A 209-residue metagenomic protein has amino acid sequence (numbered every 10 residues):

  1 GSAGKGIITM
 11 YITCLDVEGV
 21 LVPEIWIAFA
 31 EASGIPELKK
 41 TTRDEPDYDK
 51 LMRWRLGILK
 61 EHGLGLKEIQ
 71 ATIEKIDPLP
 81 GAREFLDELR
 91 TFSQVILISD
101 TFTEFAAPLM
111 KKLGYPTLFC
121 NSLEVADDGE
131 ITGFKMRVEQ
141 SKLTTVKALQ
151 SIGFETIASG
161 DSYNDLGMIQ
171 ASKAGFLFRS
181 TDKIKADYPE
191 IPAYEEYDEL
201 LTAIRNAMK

Functional and structural regions predicted by a protein language model:
G1-T9: Short, Lys/Arg-enriched N-terminal segments with co-localized hydrophobic residues within the first ~10-30 amino acids
Y11-S122, A126-D127: Alpha-helical substrate-recognition element adjacent to the catalytic core
D87, K147, L166-G167: Alpha-helical segments flanking ligand/cofactor-binding loops in enzyme cores
V95-D100, F154-E195: Acidic, Mg2+-coordinating phosphoryl-transfer loop and its flanking beta/alpha structural elements, shared across
T103-A107, D165-L166, L201: Short, well-ordered alpha-helical microsegments
E104-T156, D187: Substrate-recognition "cap/lid" segment bordering the active-site pocket of phosphatases
C120-V125, S180-I184, D198-L200: Short, acidic/turn-prone active-site loops that include or flank metal/cofactor- and phosphate-binding residues
A203-K209: Short amphipathic alpha-helix with an adjacent loop that forms part of the alpha/beta core around
